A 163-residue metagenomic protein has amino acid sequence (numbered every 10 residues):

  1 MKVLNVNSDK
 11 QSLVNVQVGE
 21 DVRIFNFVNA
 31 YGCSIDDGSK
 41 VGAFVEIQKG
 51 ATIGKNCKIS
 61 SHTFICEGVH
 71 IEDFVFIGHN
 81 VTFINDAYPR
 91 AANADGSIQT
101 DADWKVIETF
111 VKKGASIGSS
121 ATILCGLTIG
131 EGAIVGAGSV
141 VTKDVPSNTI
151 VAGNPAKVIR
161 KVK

Functional and structural regions predicted by a protein language model:
M1-Q17, N26-I35, S39-G126, N154-P155 (+1 more regions): Flexible, glycine/small-residue-enriched loop-and-beta-strand segment within the central core of proteins
L127-I150: C-terminal/domain-terminus segments
V140, P155-V158: Conserved switch/coupling elements of ABC/ABC-like ATPase nucleotide-binding domains
